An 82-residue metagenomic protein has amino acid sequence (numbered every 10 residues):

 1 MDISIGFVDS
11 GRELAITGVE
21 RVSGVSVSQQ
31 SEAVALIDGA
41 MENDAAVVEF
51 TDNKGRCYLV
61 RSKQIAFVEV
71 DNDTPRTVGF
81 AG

Functional and structural regions predicted by a protein language model:
M1-G82: Eukaryotic intrinsically disordered, low-complexity regulatory linkers and tails enriched in Ser/Thr/Pro
